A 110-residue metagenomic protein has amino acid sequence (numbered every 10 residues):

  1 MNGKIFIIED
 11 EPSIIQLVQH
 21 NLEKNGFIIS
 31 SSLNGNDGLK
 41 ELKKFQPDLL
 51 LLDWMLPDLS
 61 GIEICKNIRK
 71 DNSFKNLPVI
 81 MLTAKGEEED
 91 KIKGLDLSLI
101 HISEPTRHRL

Functional and structural regions predicted by a protein language model:
N2, Q46-D48, S73-P78: His-Asp phosphorelay/catalytic-motif detector in bacterial-type signaling
E9: Conserved acidic carboxylate
I15, P57, E87: The feature encodes the CheY-like receiver
Q16-K24: Charged docking surfaces used in two-component/phosphorelay signaling
G26-G35, E41: Short hydrophobic/Thr-rich beta-strand motif most characteristic of the beta2 strand and flanking loop of CheY-like
D53, T83: Active-site residues of response regulator receiver
I100-L110: Single conserved hydrophobic/aromatic residue that forms the stacking wall/gate of nucleotide- or nucleobase-binding
